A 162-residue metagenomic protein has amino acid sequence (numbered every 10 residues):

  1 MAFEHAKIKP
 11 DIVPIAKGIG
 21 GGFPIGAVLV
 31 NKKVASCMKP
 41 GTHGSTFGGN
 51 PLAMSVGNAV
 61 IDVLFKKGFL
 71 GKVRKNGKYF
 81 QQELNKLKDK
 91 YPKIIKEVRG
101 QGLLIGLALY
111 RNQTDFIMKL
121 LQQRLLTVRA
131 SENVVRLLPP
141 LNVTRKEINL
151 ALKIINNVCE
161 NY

Functional and structural regions predicted by a protein language model:
M1-Y162: Conserved N-terminal phosphate-binding loop of PLP-dependent enzymes in the Aspartate aminotransferase
